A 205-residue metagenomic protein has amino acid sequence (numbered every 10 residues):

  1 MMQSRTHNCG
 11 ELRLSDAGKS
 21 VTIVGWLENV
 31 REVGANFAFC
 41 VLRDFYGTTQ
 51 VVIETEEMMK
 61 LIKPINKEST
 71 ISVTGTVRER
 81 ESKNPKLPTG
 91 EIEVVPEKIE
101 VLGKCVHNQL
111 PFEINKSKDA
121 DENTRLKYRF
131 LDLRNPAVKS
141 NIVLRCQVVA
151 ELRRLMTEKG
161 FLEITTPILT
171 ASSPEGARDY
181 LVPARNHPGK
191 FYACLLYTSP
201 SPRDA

Functional and structural regions predicted by a protein language model:
M1-L27: OB-fold nucleic-acid-binding modules
V21-I23, A38, I71, V94-V95: Hydrophobic core residues within well-ordered beta-strands of beta-rich domains
W26, T76-V77: Short, surface-exposed secondary-structure boundary micro-motifs
N36-T55: OB-fold (S1/OB) nucleic-acid-binding surfaces
K60-S69, E79-K159, T165: Extended, charge-rich, solvent-exposed interface segments
I168-P183: Beta-rich nucleic-acid/ligand-interaction surfaces
Y180-L196: Acidic, His- and aromatic-enriched active-site or binding-groove loops in soluble protein domains that engage sugars
Y197-A205: Single conserved hydrophobic/aromatic residue that forms the stacking wall/gate of nucleotide- or nucleobase-binding
